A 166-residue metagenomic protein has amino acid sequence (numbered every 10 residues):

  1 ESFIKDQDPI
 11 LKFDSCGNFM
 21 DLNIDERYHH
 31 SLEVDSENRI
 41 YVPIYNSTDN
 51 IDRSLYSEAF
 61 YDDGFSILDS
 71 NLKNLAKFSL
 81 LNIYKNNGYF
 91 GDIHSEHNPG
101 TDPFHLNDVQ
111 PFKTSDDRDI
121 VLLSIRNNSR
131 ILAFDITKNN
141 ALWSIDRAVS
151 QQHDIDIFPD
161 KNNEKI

Functional and structural regions predicted by a protein language model:
E1-D6, I44-Y61, E96, T114 (+1 more regions): Short, conserved, GDST-rich strand-edge loop motifs in beta-rich repeat architectures
E1-V34: Blade-loop segments of beta-propeller domains
D8-L11, G64-S66, R130-A133: A short loop-to-beta-strand structural motif that recurs across blades of beta-propeller domains
F13-G17, L68-L72, D135-N139: Short loop/turn segments that connect beta-strands within beta-propeller blades
M20, K73-D102, R147-A148: Surface-exposed loop and turn segments in beta-propeller and other repeat-based domains that flank or scaffold
I24-H30, L81-K85, N140, R147-Q152: Short coil/turn segments at the loop-to-beta-strand junctions that recur within blades of beta-propeller repeat folds
R27-H29, S47-N50, Y61, D92-F112 (+1 more regions): Signature of short aromatic-glycine-proline-rich micro-motifs recurring in repeat-based ectodomains
T101-I166: Beta-propeller domains
